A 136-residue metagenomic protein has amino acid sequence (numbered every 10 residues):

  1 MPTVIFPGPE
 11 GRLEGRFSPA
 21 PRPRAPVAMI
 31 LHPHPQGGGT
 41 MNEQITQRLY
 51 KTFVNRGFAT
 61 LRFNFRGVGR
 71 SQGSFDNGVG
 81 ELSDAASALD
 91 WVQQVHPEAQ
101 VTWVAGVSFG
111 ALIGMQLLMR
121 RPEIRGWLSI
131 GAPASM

Functional and structural regions predicted by a protein language model:
M1-P23: N-terminal cap/lid segment of alpha/beta-hydrolase-fold proteins
R12, P21-N64: Short, surface-exposed "cap/lid" segments of acyl-processing enzymes
I45, F75-H96: Alpha/beta-hydrolase active-site loop
F53, L117-L118: Aromatic pocket-lining residues of Rossmann-like dinucleotide-binding sites
R66-N77: Glycine-rich "HGGG/HGxG" loop immediately N-terminal to the catalytic nucleophile of the alpha/beta-hydrolase
V101-G106, I130: Short beta-strand immediately N-terminal to the catalytic nucleophile in serine-hydrolase-like folds
A105-G114: Gly/Ala-rich beta-loop-alpha elbow adjacent to hydrolase catalytic centers
E123-S135: A conserved short beta-strand
